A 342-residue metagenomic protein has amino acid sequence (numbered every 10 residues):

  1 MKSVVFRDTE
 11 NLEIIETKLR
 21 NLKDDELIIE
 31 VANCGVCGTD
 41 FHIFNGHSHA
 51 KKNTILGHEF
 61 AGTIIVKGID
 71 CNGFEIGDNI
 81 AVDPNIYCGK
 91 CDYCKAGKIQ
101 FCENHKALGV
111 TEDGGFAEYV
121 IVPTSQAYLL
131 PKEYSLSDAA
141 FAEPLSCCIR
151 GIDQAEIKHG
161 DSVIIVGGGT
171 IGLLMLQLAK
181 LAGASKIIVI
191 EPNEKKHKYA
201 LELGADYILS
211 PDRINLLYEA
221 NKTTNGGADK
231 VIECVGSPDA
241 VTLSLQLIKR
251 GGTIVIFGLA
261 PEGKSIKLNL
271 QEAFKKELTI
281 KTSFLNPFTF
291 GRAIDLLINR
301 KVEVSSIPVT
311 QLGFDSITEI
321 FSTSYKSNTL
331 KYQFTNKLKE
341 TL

Functional and structural regions predicted by a protein language model:
S3, T242-Q246, P287-L342: C-terminal hydrophobic helical "lid"/dimerization subdomain of Rossmann-like NAD(P)H-dependent oxidoreductases
R7, K18-L19, K51-G57, L108-E112: Short Gly/Pro-enriched turn/cap motifs at secondary-structure boundaries
R20-C34, H47-D92, P131-E133: Glycine-rich beta-strand-centered segment in the early N-terminal region that forms part of a ligand/cofactor-binding
N79, S162, G252-T253, T279: Short glycine-centered segments of the SAM/dcSAM-binding site in methyltransferase folds
C88-V166: NAD(P)H dinucleotide-binding glycine-rich loop of Rossmann-like/cofactor-binding domains, especially the beta1-alpha1
S135-I214, Y218: Mid-domain Rossmann-like dinucleotide-binding core that forms the NAD(H)/NADP(H) cofactor-binding site
A155, L203-E277, E340-L342: Glycine-rich cofactor phosphate-binding loops and adjacent beta1-alpha1 units of small-molecule cofactor enzyme domains
N193, A260, N286: Residues in the short beta-alpha loop(s) of Rossmann-like NAD(P)-binding domains
